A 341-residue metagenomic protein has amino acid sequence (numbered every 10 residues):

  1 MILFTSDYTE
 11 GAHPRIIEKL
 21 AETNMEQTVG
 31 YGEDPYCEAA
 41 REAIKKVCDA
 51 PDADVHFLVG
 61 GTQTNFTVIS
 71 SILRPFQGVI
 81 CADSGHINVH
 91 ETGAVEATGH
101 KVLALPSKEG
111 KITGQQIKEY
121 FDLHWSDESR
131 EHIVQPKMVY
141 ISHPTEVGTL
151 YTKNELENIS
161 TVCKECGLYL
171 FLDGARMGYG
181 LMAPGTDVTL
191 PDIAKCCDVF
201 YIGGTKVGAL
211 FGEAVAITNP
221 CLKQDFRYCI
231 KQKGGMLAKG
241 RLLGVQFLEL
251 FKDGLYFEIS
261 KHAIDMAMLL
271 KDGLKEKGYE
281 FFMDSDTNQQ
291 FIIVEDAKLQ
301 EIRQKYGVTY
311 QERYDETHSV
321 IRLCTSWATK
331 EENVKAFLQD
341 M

Functional and structural regions predicted by a protein language model:
H13-G61, D83-N88, A94: Conserved N-terminal alpha-helix of the aminotransferase class I/II PLP-enzyme fold
S71-V89, K118: Conserved PLP-anchoring active-site segment centered on the Schiff-base-forming lysine
R74-F76, M268, G273-M341: Conserved C-terminal alpha-helix-loop-beta "cap" of PLP-dependent enzymes that closes/shapes the active-site mouth
G99-P144, Y151-N158: PLP-dependent aminotransferase-class I/II
V102-L103, L170-L172, F281, Y310: Hydrophobic beta-strand scaffold residues
K108-E109, Q135-P136, S142, L150 (+2 more regions): Active-site C-terminal subdomain of aminotransferase-like
Y151-A183: Catalytic PLP-binding core of fold-type I/II PLP enzymes
